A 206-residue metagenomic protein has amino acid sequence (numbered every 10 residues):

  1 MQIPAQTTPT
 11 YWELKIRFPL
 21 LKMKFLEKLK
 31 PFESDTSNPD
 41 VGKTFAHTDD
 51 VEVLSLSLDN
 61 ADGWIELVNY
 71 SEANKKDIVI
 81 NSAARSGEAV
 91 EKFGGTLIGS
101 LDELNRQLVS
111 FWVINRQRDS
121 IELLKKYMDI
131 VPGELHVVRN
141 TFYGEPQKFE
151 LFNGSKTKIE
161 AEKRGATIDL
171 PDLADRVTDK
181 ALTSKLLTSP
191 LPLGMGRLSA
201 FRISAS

Functional and structural regions predicted by a protein language model:
M1, K28-G87: Nucleotide-state-sensitive switch-loop elements of NTP-binding domains
M1-R17: Glycine-rich phosphate-binding P-loop
Q6-P9, N38, N60, S86 (+2 more regions): Alpha-helix N-cap/loop-to-helix initiation residues
W12, G63-E66, T96, E122-L123: Well-ordered alpha-helical segments embedded in enzymatic catalytic cores
P19-K30: Post-Walker A helix-loop "phosphate-sensing" segment adjacent to the P-loop in P-loop NTPases
E27-K28, N74-D77, R106-L108, G133-E134: Short coil/turn segments at beta-strand junctions that form active-site/ligand-binding loops
R85-D179: Conserved catalytic-core segment of NTP-binding enzymes
L182-S206: NTP-binding/hydrolysis catalytic cores, primarily Walker-type P-loop NTPases
